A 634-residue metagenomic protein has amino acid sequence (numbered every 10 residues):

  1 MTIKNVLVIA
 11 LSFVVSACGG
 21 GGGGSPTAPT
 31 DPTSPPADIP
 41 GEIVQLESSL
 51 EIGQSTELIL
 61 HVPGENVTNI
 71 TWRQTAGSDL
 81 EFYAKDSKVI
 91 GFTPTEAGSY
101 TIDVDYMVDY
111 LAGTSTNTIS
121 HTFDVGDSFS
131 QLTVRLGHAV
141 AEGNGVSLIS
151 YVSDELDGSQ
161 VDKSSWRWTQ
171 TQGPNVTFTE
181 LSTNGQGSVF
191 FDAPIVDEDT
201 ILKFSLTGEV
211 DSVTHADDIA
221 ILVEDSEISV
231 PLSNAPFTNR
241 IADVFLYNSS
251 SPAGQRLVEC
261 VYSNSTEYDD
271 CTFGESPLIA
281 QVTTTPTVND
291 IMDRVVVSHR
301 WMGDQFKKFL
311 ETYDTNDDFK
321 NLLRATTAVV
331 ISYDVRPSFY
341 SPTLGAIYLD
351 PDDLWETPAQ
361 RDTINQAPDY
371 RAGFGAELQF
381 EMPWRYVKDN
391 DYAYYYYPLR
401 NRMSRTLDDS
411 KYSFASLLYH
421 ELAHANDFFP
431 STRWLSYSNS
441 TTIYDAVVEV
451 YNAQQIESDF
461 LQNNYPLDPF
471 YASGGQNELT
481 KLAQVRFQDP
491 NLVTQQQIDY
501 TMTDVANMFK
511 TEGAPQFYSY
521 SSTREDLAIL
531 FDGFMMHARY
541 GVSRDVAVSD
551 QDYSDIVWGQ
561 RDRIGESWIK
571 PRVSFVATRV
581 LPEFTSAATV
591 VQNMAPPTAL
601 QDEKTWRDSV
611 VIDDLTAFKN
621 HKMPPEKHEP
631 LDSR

Functional and structural regions predicted by a protein language model:
S12-L50, L111, N117-T122: Bacterial Sec-dependent N-terminal signal peptides
G53-V62, N144-D154: A short beta-strand segment in extracellular, disulfide-stabilized domains
N66-T71, Q160-R167: Solvent-exposed loop segments of extracellular immunoglobulin-like
R73-G91, T169-F191: Surface-exposed, flexible coil segments in extracellular/virion-facing regions
V104-Y106, F204-L206: Hydrophobic/tyrosine-rich beta-strand signature of extracellular beta-sandwich/beta-rich modules, prominently
G113-V125, H215-E227: C-terminal edge beta-strand
F306-V485: Acidic/His-rich structured neighborhood in mature extracellular/periplasmic domains
S431-M508, P515, R524-E525, I529-Y540 (+1 more regions): Post-HExxH zinc-binding segment in Zn-dependent metallohydrolases
